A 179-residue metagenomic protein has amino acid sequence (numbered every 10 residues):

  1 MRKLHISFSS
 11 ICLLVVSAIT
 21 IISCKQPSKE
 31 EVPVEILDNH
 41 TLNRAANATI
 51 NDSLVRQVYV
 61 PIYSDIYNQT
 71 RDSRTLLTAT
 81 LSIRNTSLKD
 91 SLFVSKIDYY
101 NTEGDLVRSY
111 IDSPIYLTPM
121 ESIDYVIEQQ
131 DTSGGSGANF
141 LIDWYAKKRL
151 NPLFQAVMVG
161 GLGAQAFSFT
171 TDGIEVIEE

Functional and structural regions predicted by a protein language model:
R2-C12: Bacterial N-terminal signal peptides that target proteins for export
T20-S23: C-terminal motif of bacterial Sec signal peptides marking the signal peptidase cleavage site
K25-S28: Bacterial signal peptide processing site
E31-E35, D131-E179: Terminal connector regions
V32-D52: Post-signal peptide N-terminal segment of mature Sec-exported envelope proteins
R74-T80: Short, solvent-exposed loop/turn segments enriched in Ser/Thr/Gly
I83-S87: Asparagine-centered strand-capping/turn motif at beta-strand->loop junctions
L106-G137: Intrinsically disordered, low-complexity Pro/Gly/Ser/Thr-rich segments with frequent PxxP/GP/PP motifs and embedded
